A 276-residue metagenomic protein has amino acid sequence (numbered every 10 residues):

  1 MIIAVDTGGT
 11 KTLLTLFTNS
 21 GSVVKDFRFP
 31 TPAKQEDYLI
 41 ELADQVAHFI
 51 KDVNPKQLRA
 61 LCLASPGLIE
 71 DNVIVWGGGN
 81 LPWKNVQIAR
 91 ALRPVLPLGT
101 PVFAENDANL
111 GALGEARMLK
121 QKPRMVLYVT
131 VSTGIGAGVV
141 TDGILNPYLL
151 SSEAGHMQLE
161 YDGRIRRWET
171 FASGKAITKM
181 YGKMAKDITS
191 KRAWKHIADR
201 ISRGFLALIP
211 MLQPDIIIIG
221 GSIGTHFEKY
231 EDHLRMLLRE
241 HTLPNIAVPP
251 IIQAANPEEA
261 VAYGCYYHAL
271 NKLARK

Functional and structural regions predicted by a protein language model:
M1-A60, I69-N72, L92-T100, R117-L127 (+2 more regions): ATP-binding/phosphotransfer module of carbohydrate and carboxylate kinases, centering on a glycine-rich
D6, C62-A64, Y128-G134, G138: Short beta-strand segments
T10-K11, L110, T133-G134: Conserved A3 ("GATE") glycine/threonine-rich loop of ANL adenylate-forming enzymes
I74-N85: A charged helix-plus-loop insertion that forms the helical arch/lid used to bind and gate nucleic-acid substrates
P101-D107: General beta-strand structural signal in soluble alpha/beta enzymes
G111-A112, C265: Hydrophobic alpha-helical segments within soluble ligand-binding/sensing domains
T141: A cytosolic small-molecule/anion-sensing beta-strand core signal
P147-L149: A short alpha->loop->secondary-structure connector
